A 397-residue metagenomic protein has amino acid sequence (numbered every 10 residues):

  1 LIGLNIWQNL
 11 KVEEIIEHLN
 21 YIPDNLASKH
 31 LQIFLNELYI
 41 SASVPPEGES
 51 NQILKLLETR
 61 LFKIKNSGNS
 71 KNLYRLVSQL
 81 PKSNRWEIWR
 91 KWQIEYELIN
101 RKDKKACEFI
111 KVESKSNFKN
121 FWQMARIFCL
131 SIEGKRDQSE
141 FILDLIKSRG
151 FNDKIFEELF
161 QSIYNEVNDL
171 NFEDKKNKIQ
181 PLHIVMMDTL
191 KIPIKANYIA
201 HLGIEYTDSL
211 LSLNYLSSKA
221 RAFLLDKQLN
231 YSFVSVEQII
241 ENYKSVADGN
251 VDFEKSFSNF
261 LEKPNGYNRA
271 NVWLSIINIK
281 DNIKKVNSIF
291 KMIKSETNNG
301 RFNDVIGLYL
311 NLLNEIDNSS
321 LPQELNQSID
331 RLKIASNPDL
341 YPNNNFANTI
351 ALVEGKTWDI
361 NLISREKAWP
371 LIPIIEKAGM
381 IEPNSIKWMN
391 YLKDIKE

Functional and structural regions predicted by a protein language model:
I2-L10, P23-D24, Y39-E49, R75-R85 (+11 more regions): Solenoid-like repeat scaffolds
K55-K71: Alpha-helical segment of the N-proximal tetratricopeptide repeat
T59-R60, Q93, R126, M292 (+1 more regions): Structural register within alpha-helical repeat arrays
F62-K63, W92-E97, C129-L130: Residue-level signature for tetratricopeptide repeat
S67, N100-R101, E133-G134: Structural motif corresponding to the intra-repeat A-B loop/turn of tetratricopeptide repeats
S70-L73, K105-C107, R136-I142, V286 (+1 more regions): Solenoid-repeat scaffolds in large eukaryotic assemblies
K115-F118, F128-K154, Q161-D188: TPR/TPR-like (Sel1-like) alpha-helical repeat modules
E158-L325: Long, internal scaffold/assembly segments composed of regular secondary structure
